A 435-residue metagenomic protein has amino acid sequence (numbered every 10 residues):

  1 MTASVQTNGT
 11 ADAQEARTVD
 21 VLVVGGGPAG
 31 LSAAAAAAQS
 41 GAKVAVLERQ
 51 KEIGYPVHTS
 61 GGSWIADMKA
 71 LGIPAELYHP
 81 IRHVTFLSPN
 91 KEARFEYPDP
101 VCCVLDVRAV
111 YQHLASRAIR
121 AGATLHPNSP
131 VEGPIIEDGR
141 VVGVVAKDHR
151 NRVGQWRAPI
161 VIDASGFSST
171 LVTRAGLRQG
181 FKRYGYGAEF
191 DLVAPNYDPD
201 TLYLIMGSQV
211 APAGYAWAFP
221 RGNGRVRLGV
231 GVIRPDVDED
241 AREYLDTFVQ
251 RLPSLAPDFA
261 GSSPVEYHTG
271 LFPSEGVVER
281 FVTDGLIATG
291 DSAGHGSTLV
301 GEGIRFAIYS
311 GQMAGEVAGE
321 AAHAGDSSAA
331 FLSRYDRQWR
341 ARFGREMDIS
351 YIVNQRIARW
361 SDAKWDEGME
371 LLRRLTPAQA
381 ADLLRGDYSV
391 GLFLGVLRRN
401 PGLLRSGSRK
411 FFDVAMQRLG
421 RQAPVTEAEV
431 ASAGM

Functional and structural regions predicted by a protein language model:
D12-A29: Beta1/beta-strand and adjacent pyrophosphate-binding region of the FAD-binding site in flavoprotein oxidoreductases
L22, G26, A35-V57: Glycine-rich FAD pyrophosphate-binding loop
G25, A164-S165, T289: Short, well-ordered coil/turn residues at beta-beta hairpins and beta-strand->alpha-helix junctions within
A29, E52, S168: Conserved Rossmann-like nucleotide-cofactor binding loop
S40, R117-A260: Predominantly flavin-linked oxidoreductase catalytic cores and closely associated redox partners
S63-A115, N128: A conserved beta-strand/loop capping segment in the N-terminal third of enzymes that catalyze redox or closely related
G133, D236-V317, H323, A329: FAD/FMN-dependent oxidoreductases across multiple families
G319-M435: C-terminal helical "tail/cap" subdomain of flavin- and related membrane-associated enzymes
